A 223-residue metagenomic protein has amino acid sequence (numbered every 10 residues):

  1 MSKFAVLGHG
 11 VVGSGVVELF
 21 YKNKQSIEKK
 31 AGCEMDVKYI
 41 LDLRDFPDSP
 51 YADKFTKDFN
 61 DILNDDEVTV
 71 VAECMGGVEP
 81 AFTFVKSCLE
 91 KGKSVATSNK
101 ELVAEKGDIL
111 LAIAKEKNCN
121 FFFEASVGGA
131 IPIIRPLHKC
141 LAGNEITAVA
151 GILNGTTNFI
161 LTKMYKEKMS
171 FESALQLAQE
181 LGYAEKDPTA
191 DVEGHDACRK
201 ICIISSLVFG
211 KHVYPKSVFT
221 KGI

Functional and structural regions predicted by a protein language model:
M1-F4: Extreme N-terminal starter segment of soluble prokaryotic enzymes
H9: Glycine-rich Rossmann-fold phosphate-binding loop(s) that bind the pyrophosphate of adenine dinucleotide cofactors
G13-S14: N-terminal Rossmann-fold NAD(P) dinucleotide-binding loop
K22-S49: NAD(P)-binding Rossmann-fold cofactor-contacting core
D42-P47, F59-T83, S94-S98: Rossmann-like NAD(P)-binding element
M75, P80-K91, S98-K139: Rossmann-fold NAD(P)-binding glycine/threonine-rich loop
I133-I146, T157-M169, R199-V213: Oxidoreductase and adenylate-handling cofactor-binding alpha/beta cores
S173-I223: Substrate-binding/catalytic subdomain of NAD(P)-dependent oxidoreductase enzymes
